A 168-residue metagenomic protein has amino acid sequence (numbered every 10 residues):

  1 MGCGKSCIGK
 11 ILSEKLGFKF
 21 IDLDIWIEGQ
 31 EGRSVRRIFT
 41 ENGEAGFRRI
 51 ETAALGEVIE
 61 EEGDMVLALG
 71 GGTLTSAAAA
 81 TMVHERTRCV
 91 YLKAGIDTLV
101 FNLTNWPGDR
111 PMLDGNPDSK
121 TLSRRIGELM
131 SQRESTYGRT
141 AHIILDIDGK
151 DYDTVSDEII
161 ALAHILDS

Functional and structural regions predicted by a protein language model:
G2: Walker A (P-loop) phosphate-binding loop of P-loop NTPases
S6: Walker A/P-loop
K15, F101, S131-S168: NTP-dependent small-molecule kinase module
D22-H84, G127: ATP-dependent small-molecule kinase phosphotransfer cores that center on conserved nucleotide phosphate-binding segments
E62, R86-T87, T140-A141: Short, well-ordered alpha-helix to beta-strand connector turns
G71-T73, G95-D97, K150: Short glycine-rich anion-binding loops that position phosphate/pyrophosphate groups of nucleotides and phosphorylated
E85-E134: A glycine- and Lys/Arg-enriched "phosphate-lid" helix/loop adjacent to the NTP-binding pocket of small-molecule kinases
